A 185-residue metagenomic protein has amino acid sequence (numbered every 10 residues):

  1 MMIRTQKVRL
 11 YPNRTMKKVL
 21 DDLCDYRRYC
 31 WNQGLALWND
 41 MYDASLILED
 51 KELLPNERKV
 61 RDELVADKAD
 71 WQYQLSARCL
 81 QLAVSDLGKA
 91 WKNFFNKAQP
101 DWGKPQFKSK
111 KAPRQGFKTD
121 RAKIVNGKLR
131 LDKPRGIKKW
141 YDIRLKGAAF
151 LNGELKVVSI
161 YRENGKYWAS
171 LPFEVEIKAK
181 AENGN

Functional and structural regions predicted by a protein language model:
M1-N185: Nucleic-acid substrate recognition interfaces
